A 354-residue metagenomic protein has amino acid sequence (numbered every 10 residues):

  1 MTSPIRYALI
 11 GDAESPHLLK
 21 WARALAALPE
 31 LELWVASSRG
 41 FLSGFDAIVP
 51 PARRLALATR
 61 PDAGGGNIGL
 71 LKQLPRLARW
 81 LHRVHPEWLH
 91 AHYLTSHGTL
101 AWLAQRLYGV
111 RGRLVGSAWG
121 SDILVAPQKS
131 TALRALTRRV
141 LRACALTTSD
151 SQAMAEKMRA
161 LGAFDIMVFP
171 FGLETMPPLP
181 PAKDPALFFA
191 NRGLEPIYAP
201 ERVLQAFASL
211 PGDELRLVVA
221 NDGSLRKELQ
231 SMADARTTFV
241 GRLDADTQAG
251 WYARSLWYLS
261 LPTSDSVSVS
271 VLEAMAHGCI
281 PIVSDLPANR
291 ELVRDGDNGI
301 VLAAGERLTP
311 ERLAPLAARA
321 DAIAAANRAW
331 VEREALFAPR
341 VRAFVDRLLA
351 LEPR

Functional and structural regions predicted by a protein language model:
M1-A47, A208: N-terminal subdomain of nucleotide-sugar transferases
G116, R134-P178: Donor nucleotide-sugar binding/catalytic pocket of nucleotide-sugar-dependent glycosyltransferases
T148, L173, P180-A208, V218: Conserved donor-binding/catalytic core segment of Leloir-type glycosyltransferases
K227-D246: Nucleotide-activated donor-binding/catalytic signature segment of Leloir-type glycosyltransferases, i.e., the conserved
T263: Aromatic "clamp/platform" in nucleotide-sugar-dependent glycosyltransferases that forms part of the donor/acceptor
I280-V283: Short hydrophobic beta-strand element within catalytic cores of glycosyltransferases and related nucleotide-activated
D295-R307, L313-R319: Conserved acidic donor-binding segment of nucleotide-sugar-dependent glycosyltransferases
L308-T309, A318-E352: A charged, aromatic-enriched C-terminal amphipathic alpha-helix characteristic of glycosyltransferases across folds
